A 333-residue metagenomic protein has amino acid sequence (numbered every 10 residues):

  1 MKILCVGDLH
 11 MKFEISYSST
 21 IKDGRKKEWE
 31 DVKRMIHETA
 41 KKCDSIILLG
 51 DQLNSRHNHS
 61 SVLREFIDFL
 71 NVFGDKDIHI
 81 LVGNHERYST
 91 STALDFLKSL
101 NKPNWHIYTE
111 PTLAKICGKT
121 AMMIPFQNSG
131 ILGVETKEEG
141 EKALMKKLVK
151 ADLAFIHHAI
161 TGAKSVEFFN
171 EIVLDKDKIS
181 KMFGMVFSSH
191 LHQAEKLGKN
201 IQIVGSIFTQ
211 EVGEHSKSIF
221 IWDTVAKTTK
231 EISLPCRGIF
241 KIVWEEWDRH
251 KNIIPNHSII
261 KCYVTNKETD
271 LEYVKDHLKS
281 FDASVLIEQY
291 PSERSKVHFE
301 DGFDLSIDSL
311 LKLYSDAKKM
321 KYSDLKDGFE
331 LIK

Functional and structural regions predicted by a protein language model:
M1-E65, F69, A143-K150, K333: N-terminal active-site segment of His-dependent metallophosphoesterases
M1-L4, M11, L113-M123, V149-L153 (+2 more regions): Beta-strand-turn-beta hairpins that frame and shape the catalytic cleft of phosphate-ester-processing enzymes
C5-G7, S45-D51, D77-N84, S89 (+5 more regions): Active-site neighborhood of phospho(di)ester-bond hydrolases with catalytic His/Asp-centered motifs
I15-Y17, G50-F69, V82-P103, V166 (+2 more regions): Metal-dependent catalytic neighborhoods of phosphoester/phosphodiester hydrolases
N71-D75, L148-V149, K176-M182, I253-P255: Short, conserved loop/helix-junction motifs that constitute active-site signature segments in enzyme catalytic cores
E86-K178, I207: Conserved catalytic scaffold of divalent metal-dependent phosphoesterases
V166-E231: Conserved beta-sheet core of the metallophosphoesterase superfamily
T224-K333: Accessory, non-catalytic peripheral segments of nucleic-acid enzymes
